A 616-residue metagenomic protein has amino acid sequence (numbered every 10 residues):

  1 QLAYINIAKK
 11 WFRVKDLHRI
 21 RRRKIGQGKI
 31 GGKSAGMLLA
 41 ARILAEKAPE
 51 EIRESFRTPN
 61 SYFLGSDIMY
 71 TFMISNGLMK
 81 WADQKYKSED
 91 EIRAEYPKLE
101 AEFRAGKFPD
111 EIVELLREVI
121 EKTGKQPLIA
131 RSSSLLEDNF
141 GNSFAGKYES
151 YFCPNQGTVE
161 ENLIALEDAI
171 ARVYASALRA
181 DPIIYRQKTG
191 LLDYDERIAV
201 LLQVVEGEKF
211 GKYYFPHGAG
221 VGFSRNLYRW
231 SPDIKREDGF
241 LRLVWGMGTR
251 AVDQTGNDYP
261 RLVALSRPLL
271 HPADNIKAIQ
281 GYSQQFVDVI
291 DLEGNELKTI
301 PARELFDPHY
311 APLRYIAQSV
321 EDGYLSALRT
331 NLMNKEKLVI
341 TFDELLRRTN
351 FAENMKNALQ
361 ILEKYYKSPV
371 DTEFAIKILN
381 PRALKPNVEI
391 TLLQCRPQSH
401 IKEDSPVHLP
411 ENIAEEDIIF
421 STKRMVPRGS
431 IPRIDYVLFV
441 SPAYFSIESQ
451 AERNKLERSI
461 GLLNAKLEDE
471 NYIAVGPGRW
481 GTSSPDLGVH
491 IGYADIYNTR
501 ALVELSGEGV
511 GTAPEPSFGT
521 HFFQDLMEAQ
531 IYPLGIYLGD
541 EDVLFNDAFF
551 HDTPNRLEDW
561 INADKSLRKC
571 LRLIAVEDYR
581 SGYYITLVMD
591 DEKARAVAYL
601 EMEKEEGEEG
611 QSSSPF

Functional and structural regions predicted by a protein language model:
N6-I7, W11-E51, G106-T512, D525 (+5 more regions): Conserved mixed alpha/beta core segments that line enzyme active sites in large multi-domain catalysts
K29, T58, S88, A101-P109: Short secondary-structure transition/capping motifs
A40-E46, M69-N76: Short active-site loop/helix that positions an aromatic residue
S61: Conserved, mostly hydrophobic/aromatic
L64-S66: Short loop-to-beta-strand entry elements in the cores of soluble alpha/beta enzymes
L78-R104: N-terminal leader/propeptide and maturation segments of large enzyme subunits in energy/redox metabolism and hydrolases
G507-H551: Polybasic, proline/glycine-rich intrinsically disordered low-complexity segments
